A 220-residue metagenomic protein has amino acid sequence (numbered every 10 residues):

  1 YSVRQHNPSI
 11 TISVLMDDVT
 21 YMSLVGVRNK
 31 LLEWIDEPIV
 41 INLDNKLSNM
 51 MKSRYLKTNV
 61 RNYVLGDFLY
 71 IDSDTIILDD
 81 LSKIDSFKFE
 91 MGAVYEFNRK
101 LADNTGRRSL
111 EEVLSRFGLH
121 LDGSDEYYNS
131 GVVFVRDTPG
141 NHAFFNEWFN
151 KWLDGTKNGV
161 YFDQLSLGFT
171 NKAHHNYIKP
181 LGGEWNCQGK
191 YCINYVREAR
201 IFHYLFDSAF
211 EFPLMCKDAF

Functional and structural regions predicted by a protein language model:
Y1-F220: Glycosyltransferase catalytic domains, chiefly GT-A lineage
